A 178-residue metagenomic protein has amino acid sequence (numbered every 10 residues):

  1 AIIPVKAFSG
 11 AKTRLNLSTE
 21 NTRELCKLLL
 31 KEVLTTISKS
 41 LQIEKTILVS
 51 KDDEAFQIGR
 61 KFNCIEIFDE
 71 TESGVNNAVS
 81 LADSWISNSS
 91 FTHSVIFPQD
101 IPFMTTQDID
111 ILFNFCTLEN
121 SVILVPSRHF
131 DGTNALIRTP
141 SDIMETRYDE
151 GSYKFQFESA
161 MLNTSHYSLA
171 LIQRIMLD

Functional and structural regions predicted by a protein language model:
A1-L15: N-terminal nucleotide-binding beta1-loop-alpha1 segment
K27-I43: A short, N-terminal amphipathic alpha-helix
L41-E66: Acidic donor-binding segment of Leloir-type glycosyltransferases
R60-H93, S152: Short phosphate-binding loop-to-helix
F97-Q99: Active-site acidic Asp-centered loop
I101-F130: Conserved donor-nucleotide/metal-binding helix-loop-beta segment in metal-dependent transferases, i.e., the alpha-helix
I137-A160: Short, glycine-/small-residue-rich phosphate/pyrophosphate-handling segment
E158-D178: Conserved alpha/beta core of the MobA/IspD/sugar-nucleotide pyrophosphorylase nucleotidyltransferase superfamily
